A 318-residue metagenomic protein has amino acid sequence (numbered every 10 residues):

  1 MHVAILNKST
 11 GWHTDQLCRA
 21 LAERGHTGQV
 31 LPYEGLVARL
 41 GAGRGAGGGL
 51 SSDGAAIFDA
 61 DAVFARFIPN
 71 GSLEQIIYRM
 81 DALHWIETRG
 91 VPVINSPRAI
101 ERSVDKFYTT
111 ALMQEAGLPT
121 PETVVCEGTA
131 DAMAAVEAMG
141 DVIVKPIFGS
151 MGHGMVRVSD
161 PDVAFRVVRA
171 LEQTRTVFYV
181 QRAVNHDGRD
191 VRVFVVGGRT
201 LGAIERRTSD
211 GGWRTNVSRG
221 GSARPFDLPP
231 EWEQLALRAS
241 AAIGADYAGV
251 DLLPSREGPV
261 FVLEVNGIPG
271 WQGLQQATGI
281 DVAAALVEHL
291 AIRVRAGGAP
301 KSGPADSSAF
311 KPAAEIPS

Functional and structural regions predicted by a protein language model:
M1-A4: Extreme N-terminal starter segment of soluble prokaryotic enzymes
K8-T120: Conserved N-proximal alpha/beta basic substrate-recognition cap immediately N-terminal to, or forming the N-lobe
R44, V195-R199, S255-G258: Short acidic-glycine loop/turn motifs at beta-strand connectors
E115-G140: Rossmann-like NAD(P)H-binding beta-loop-alpha module
V142, L201-G202, A248, F261-E264: Protein kinase-like catalytic core scaffold
M151, N266-G279: Glycine-rich phosphate/pyrophosphate-binding beta-alpha loops
H153-I243: Phosphate-binding site of ATP-dependent enzymes
T174-V177, G212-V262, A284-P300, F310-P317: A long amphipathic alpha-helix within ATP-dependent nucleotide-binding catalytic cores
